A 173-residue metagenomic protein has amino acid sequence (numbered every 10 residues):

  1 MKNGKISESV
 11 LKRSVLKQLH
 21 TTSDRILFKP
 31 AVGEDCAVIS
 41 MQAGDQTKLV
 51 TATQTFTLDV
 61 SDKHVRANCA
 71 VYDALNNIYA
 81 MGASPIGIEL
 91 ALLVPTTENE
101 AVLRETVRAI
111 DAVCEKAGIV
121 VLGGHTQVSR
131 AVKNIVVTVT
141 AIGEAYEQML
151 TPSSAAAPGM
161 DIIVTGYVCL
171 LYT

Functional and structural regions predicted by a protein language model:
M1-L171: Helix-biased detector of long, well-ordered alpha-helical tracts
